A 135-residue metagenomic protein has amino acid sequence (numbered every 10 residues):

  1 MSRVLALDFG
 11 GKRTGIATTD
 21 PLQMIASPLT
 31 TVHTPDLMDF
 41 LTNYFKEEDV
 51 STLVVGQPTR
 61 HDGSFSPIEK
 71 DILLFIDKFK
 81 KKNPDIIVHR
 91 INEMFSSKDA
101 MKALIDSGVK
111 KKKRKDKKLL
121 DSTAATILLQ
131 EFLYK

Functional and structural regions predicted by a protein language model:
S2-L7, G11-K12, A17-K135: Phosphate- and other anionic-substrate recognition elements at nucleic-acid/protein interfaces
